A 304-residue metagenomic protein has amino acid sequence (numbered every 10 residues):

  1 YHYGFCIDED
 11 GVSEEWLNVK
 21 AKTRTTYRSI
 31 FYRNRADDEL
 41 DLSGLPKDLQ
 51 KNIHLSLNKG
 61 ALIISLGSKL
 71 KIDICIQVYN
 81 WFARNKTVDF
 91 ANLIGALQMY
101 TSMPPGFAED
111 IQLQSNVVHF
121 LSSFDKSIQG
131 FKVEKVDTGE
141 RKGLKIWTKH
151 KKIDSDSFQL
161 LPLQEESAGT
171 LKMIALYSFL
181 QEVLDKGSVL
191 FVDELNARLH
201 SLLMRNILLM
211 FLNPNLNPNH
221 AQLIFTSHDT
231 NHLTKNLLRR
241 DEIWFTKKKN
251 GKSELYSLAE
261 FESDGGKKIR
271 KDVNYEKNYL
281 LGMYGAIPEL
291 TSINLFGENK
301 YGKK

Functional and structural regions predicted by a protein language model:
Y1-D137: Electropositive, glycine-dotted interaction segments that contact anionic polymers or phosphate-rich ligands
D8-S13, E140-K145, R239-R240: A short, compositionally biased
S13-K20, L144-K152, W244: Short polybasic amphipathic segments
R33-L40, K277-I287: Short, solvent-exposed cationic patches
D48-C75, L202-N215, H228, L281 (+1 more regions): Amphipathic, soluble alpha/beta structural segments
G95-E165, Y275, M283-Y284, P288-E289 (+2 more regions): Extended helical coiled-coil dimerization/tether regions that scaffold and oligomerize large DNA-maintenance assemblies
K152-M283: Switch/communication elements of ASCE P-loop NTPase nucleotide-binding domains
